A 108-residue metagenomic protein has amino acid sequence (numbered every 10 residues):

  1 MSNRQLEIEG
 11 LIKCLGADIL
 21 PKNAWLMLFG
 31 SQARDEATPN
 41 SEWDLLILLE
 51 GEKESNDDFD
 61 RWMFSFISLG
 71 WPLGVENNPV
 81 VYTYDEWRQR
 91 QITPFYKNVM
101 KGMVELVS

Functional and structural regions predicted by a protein language model:
M1-M27, A33-P39, L49-S108: Catalytic core of pol beta-like nucleotidyltransferases
S41-W43: Short, conserved active-site loops that position catalytic residues or coordinate cofactors/metal ions across diverse
